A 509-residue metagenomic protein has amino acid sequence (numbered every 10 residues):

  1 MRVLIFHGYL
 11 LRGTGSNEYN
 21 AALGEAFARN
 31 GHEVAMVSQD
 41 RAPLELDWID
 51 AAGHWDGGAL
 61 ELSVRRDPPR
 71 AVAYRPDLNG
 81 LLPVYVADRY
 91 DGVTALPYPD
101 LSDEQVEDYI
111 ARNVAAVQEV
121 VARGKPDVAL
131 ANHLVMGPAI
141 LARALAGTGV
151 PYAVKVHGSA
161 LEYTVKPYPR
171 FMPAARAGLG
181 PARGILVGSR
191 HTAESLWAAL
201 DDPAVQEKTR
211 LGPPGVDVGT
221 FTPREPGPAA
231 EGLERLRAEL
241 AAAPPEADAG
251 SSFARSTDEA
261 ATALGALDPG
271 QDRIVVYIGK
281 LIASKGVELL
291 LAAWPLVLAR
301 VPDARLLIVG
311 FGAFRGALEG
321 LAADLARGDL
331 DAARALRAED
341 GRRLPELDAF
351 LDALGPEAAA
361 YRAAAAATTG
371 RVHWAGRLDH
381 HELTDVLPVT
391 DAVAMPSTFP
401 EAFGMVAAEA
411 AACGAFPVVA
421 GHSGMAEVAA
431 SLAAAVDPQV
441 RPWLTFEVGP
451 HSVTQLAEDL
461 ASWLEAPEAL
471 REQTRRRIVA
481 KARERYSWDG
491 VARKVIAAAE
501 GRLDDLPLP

Functional and structural regions predicted by a protein language model:
G15, H451, Q455, E465-A499: A charged, aromatic-enriched C-terminal amphipathic alpha-helix characteristic of glycosyltransferases across folds
N20, V275, L290-L291, L306 (+2 more regions): A structural motif in glycosyltransferase catalytic domains
A35-G124, E234, L325, R334-W374: A conserved catalytic-core segment of Leloir-type glycosyltransferases
D40, H191, G212-G215, G227: Carbohydrate-associated surface elements
P228-K285, L291-W294, L298, L307-V309: Conserved donor-binding/catalytic core segment of Leloir-type glycosyltransferases
L233-E259, G316, A426-E465, A469: Change "using UDP/GDP/dTDP sugars" to "using nucleotide sugars
T368-R371, P388-A402: Acidic donor-binding loop of glycosyltransferase active sites
F416-A420, G424-A430: Short hydrophobic beta-strand element within catalytic cores of glycosyltransferases and related nucleotide-activated
